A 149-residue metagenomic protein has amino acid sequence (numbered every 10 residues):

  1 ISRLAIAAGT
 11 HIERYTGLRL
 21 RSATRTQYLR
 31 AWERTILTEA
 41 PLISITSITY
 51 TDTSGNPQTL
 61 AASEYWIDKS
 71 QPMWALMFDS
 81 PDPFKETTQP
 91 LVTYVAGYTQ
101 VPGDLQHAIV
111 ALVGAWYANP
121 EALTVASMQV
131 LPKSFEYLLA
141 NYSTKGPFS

Functional and structural regions predicted by a protein language model:
I1-S149: Divalent metal-cofactor coordination and adjacent catalytic microenvironments
